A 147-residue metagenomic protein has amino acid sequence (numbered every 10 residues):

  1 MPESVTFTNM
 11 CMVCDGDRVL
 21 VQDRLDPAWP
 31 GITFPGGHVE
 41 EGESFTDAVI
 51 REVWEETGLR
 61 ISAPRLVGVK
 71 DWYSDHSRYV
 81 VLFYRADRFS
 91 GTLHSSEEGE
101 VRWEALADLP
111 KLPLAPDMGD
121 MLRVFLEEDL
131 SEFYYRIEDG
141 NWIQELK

Functional and structural regions predicted by a protein language model:
M1-V19, P35: Conserved N-terminal beta-strand and adjoining loop/helix that marks the start of the Nudix/MutT-like hydrolase domain
F7-N9, V80-L82, G99: Change "...and in nucleic-acid phosphodiester-cleaving endonucleases..." to "...and in nucleic-acid processing enzymes
M12, V21, F83-R85, W103: Conserved hydrophobic/aromatic beta-strand scaffold that supports enzyme active sites
C14-V19, P27-A28, E40, Y73-S74 (+1 more regions): Short, charged/polar surface micro-motifs in flexible loops or helix N-caps
R18-W54, G140-K147: Conserved Nudix-box catalytic region and its N-terminal flanking loop in Nudix hydrolases and closely related
L59-G68: A short coil-to-beta-strand element that immediately follows conserved catalytic motifs
W72-T92, M121-F125, D129: Active-site-adjacent beta-strand/loop module that shapes the phosphate/pyrophosphate-binding cleft
H94-L126, Q144-K147: NUDIX/MutT-family hydrolases
